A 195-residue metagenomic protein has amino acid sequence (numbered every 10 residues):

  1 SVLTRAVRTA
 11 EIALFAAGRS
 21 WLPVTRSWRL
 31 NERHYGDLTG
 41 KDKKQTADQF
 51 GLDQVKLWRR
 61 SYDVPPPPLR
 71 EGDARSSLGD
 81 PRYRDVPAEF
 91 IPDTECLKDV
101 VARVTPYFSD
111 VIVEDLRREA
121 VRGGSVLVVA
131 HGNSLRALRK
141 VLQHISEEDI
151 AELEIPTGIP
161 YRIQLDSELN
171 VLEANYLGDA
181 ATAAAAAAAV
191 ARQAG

Functional and structural regions predicted by a protein language model:
S1-S77, Y83-F90, T94, V101 (+2 more regions): Phosphate-coordination/substrate-recognition cap region in phosphate-metabolizing enzymes
L78, R122-G123, L177: Feature targets compositionally biased, intrinsically disordered low-complexity regions with long contiguous runs
T94, K98, A102, P106 (+1 more regions): Short, well-ordered coil↔helix boundary/capping segments
R103-R122: Phosphate/ATP-binding catalytic cores across multiple sugar-kinase/actin-like superfamilies, primarily ASKHA
A120, G124-L138: Beta-strand elements within well-structured catalytic alpha/beta cores of enzymes that handle phosphate/sulfate esters
Y176-G178, A183-G195: Eukaryotic N-terminal low-complexity, Ser/Thr- and Lys/Arg-rich leader segments that predominantly function as
